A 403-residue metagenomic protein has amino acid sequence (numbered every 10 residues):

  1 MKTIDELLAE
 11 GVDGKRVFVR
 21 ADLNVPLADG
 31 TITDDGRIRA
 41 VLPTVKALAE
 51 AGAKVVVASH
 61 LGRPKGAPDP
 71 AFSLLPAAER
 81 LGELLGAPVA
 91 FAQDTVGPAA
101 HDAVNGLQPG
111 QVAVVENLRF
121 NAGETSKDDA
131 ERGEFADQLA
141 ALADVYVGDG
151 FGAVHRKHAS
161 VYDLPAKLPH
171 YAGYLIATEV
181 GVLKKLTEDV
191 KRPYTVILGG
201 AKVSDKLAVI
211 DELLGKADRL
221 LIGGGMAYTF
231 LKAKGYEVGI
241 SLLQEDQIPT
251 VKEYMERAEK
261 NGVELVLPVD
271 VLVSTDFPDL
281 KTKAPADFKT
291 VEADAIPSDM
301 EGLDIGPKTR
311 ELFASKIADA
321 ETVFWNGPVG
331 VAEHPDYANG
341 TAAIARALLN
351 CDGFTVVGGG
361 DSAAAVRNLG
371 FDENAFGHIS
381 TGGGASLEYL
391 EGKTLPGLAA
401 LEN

Functional and structural regions predicted by a protein language model:
M1-N403: Active-site loop-to-helix "anion-binding N-cap" substructures in soluble metabolic enzymes
